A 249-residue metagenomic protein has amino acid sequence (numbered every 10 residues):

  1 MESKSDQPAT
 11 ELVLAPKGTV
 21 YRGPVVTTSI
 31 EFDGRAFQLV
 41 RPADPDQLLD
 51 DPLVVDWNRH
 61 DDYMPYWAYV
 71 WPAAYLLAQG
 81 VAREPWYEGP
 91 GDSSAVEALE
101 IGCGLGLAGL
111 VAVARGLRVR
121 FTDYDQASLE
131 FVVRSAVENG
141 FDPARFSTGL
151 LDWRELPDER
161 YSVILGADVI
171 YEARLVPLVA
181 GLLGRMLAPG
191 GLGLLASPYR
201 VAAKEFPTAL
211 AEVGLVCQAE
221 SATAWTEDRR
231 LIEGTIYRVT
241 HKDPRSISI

Functional and structural regions predicted by a protein language model:
M1-I249: S-adenosylmethionine-dependent methyltransferases
